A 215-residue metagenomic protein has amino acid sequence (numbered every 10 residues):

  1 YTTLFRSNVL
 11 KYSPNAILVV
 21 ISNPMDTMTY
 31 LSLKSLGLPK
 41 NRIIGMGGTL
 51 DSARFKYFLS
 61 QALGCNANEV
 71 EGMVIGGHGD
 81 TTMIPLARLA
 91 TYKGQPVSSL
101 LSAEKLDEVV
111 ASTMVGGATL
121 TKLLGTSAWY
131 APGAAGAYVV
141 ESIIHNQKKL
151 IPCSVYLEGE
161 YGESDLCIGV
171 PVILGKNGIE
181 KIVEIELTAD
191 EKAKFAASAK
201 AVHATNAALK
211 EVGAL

Functional and structural regions predicted by a protein language model:
Y1-L4: Short, small-residue-biased leader/transition segments that mark boundaries at the very start of proteins
R6, T29, K56: Generic structural marker for isolated residues within well-ordered, non-membrane alpha-helices of soluble domains
L10-I17, N41: A short helix->loop->beta-strand "cap" motif at the edges of active sites that frequently abuts
L18-S22, W129-Y130: Active-site-adjacent beta-strand anchor residues
V20-T29, G47-D51: Gly/Ser/Thr-rich loops at beta-strand to alpha-helix junctions that form or flank small-molecule/cofactor-binding
S32: Conserved nucleotide-sugar donor-interacting segment of glycosyltransferase catalytic cores, predominantly GT-B
L36-R42, L50-L215: C-terminal substrate-binding/catalytic lobe of Rossmann-fold NAD(P)-dependent dehydrogenases
